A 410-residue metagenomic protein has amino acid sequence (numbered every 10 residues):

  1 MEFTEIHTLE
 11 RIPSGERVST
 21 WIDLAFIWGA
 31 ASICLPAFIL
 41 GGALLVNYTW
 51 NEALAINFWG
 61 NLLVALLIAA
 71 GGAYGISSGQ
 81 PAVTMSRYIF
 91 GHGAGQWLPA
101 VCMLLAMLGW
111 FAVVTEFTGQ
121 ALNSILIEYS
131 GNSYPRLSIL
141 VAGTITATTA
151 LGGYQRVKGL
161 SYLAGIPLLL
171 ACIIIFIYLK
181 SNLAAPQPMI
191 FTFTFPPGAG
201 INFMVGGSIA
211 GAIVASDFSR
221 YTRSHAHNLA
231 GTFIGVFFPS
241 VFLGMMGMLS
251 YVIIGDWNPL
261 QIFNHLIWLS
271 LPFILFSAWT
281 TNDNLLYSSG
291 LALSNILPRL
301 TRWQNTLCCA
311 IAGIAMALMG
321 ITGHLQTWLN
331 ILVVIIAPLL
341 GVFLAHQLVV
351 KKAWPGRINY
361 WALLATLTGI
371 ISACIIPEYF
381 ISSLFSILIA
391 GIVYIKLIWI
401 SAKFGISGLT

Functional and structural regions predicted by a protein language model:
M1-N51, P196-I201, I213, R220-A230 (+1 more regions): Membrane-interface "cap" regions at the ends of multi-pass membrane proteins
A31, A100-V101, L126-G152, I166-F176 (+4 more regions): Transmembrane alpha-helical segments of multi-pass small-molecule transport proteins
A43, N47, A73, Q120-Y129 (+8 more regions): Membrane-water interface regions at transmembrane-helix termini and the short interhelical loops of multi-pass membrane
A43-A73, A94-L98, F237: Extracellular loop-to-transmembrane helix junctions
G95-S130, W279-L297, P338: Hydrophobic transmembrane alpha-helices that form the core helical bundles of multi-pass secondary transporters
G119, L137-A142, T146-L179, F191-T192 (+3 more regions): Membrane-interface loop-to-helix entry segments
Q120, A150, I166-F193, G207 (+2 more regions): Hydrophobic alpha-helical segments and their helix-loop junctions in multi-pass secondary transporters
L340-T410: C-terminal membrane-solvent junction of multi-pass transporters and transport-like membrane proteins
